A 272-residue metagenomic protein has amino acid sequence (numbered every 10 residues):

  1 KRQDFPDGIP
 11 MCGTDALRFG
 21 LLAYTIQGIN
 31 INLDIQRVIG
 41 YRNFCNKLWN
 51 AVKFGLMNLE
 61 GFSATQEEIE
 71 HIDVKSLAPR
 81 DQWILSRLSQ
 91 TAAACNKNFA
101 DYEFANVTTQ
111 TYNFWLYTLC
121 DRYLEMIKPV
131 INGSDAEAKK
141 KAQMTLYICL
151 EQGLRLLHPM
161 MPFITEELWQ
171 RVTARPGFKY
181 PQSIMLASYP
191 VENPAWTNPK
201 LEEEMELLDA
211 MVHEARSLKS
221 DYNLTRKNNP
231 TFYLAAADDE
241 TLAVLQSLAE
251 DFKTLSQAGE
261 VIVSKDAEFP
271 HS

Functional and structural regions predicted by a protein language model:
K1, T14, I39-S272: Feature 926 captures the class I aminoacyl-tRNA synthetase adenylation module centered on the KMSKS loop
K1-I29: Alpha-helical recognition segments enriched in aromatics with Gly/Pro capping that present substrate-recognition
I29-R37: Short, solvent-exposed helix-loop connector elements
